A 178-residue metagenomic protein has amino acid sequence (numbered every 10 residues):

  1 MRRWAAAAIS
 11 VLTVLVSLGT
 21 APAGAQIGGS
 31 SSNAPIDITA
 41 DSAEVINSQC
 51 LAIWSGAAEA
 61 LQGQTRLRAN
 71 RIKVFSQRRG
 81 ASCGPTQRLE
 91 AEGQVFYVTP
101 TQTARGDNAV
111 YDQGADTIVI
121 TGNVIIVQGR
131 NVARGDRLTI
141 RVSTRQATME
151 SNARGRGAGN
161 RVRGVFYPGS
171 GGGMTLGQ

Functional and structural regions predicted by a protein language model:
M1-Q178: Mature-chain termini and adjacent capping regions
